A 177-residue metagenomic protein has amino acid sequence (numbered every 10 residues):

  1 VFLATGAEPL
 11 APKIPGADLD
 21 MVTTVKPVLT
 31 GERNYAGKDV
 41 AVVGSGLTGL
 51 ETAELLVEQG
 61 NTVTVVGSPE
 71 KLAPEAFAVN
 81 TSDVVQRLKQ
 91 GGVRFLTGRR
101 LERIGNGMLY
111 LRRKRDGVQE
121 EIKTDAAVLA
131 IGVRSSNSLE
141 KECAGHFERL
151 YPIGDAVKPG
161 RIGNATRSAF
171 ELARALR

Functional and structural regions predicted by a protein language model:
F2, S68, R99-L101: Proline- and acidic/polar-enriched loop/turn elements at helix boundaries
A4-M21, K26-A78, K114-R177: Rossmann-like dinucleotide/flavin-binding elements
A7-P12, T97-M108: A conserved short coil-to-beta-strand element within the FAD-binding core of flavoproteins
P9, V84-F95: Helical element adjacent to the flavin cofactor pocket in flavoenzyme catalytic cores
V22, G92-R94, R99, L150: Short, conserved active-site loop motifs that form the nucleotide-linked donor/cofactor pocket
V79-D83: Charged helix-capping and loop-helix junction motifs
R94, E102, E120-I122: Residues that recognize and position ribonucleotide moieties
L109-R113: SH3/SH3-like beta-barrel fold
